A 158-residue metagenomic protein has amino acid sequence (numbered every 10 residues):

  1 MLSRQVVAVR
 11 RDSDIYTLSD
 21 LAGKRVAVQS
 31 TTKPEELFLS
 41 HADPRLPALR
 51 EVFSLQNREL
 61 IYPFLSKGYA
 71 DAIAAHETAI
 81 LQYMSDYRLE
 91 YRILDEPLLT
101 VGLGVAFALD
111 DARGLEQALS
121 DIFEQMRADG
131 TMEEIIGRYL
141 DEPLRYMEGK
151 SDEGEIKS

Functional and structural regions predicted by a protein language model:
M1-D12, S85-E124, E142-S158: Periplasmic-binding protein-like
V9-V26: Flexible hinge/capping segments at coil-to-helix
R11, Q29-T32, R58, A74-L81 (+1 more regions): Beta->alpha turn/N-cap motifs
S13, E51-P63, K67, V101: Short helix-initiation/N-cap motifs at beta->coil->alpha
Y16, A27-R45, E77: Secondary-structure junction motif
P34-F38, F123-Y139: Periplasmic-binding protein-like
P34-L55, M84-R88: Ligand-binding cleft/hinge of the Venus flytrap
L37-S40, F64-L99: A ligand-binding cleft/hinge motif common to bilobed small-molecule-binding domains
